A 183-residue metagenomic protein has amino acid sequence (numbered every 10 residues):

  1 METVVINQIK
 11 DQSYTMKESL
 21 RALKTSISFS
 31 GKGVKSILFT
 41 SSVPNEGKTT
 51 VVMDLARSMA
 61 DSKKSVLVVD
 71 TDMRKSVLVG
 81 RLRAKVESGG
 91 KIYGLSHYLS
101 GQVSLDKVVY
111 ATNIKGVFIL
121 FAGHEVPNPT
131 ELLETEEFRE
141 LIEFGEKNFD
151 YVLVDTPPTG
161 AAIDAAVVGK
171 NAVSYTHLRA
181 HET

Functional and structural regions predicted by a protein language model:
E2-E182: P-loop NTP-binding module
